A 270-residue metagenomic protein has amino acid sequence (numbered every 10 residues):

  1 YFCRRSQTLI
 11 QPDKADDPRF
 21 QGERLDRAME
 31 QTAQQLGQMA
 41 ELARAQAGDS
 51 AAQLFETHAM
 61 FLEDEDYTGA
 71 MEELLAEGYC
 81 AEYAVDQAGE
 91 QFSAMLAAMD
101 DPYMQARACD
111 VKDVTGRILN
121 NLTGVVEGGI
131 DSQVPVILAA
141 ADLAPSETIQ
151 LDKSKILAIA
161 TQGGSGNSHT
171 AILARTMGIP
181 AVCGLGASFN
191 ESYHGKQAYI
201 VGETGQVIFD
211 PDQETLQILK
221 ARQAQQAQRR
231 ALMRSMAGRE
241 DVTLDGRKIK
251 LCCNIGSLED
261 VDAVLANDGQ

Functional and structural regions predicted by a protein language model:
Y1-Q270: Non-catalytic, soluble scaffold/interaction modules
